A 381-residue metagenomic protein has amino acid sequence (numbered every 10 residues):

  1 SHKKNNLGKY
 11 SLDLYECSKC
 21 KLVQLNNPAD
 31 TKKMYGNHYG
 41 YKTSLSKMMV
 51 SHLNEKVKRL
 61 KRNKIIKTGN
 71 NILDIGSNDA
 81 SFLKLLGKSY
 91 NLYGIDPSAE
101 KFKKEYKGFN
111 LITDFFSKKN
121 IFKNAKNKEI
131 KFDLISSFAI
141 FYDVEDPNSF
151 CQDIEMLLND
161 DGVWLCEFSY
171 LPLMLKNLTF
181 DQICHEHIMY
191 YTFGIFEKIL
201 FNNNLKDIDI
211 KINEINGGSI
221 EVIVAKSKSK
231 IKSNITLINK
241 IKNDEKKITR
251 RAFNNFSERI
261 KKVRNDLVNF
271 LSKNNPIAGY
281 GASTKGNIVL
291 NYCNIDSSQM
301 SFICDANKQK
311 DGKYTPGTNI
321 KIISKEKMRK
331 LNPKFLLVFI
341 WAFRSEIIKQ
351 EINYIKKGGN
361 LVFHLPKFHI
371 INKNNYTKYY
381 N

Functional and structural regions predicted by a protein language model:
S1-M48, K211: N-terminal juxtadomain amphipathic helix that follows a signal peptide/anchor or precedes a small N-terminal auxiliary
R59-L60, I66, L85, K228-N381: Hydrophobic, well-ordered beta-alpha structural blocks that scaffold small-molecule cofactor pockets
D79-S89: Conserved SAM-binding loop of SAM-dependent methyltransferases across substrates and taxa, primarily the Class I
K107-K123, K321-I322: Conserved SAM-binding strand-loop segment of SAM-dependent methyltransferases
S136: A conserved beta-strand element that flanks and buttresses the S-adenosyl-L-methionine
N148-V163: A short glycine-rich, Lys/Arg-flanked "PGG" loop and its adjoining helix->strand segment in the class I
D161-S169, N360-P366: Conserved beta-strand signature within the Rossmann-like core of class I S-adenosyl-L-methionine
C166-M189, F193-I195, L200: Short, glycine-/aromatic-enriched active-site segment of Class I SAM-dependent methyltransferases
